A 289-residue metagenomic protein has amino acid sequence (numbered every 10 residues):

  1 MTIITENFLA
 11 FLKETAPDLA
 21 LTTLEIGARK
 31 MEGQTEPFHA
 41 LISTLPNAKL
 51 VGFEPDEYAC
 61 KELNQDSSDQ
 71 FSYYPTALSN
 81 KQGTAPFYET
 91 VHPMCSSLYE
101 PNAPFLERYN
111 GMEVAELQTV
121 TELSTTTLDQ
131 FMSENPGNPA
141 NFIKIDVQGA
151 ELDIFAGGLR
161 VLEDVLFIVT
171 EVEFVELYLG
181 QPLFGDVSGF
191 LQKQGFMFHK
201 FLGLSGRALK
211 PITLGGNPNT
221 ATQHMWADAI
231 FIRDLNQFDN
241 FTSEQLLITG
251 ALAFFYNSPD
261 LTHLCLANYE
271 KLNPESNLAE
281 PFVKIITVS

Functional and structural regions predicted by a protein language model:
M1-S289: Phosphate/nucleotide-binding beta-alpha loop and adjacent structural elements of enzyme active sites
